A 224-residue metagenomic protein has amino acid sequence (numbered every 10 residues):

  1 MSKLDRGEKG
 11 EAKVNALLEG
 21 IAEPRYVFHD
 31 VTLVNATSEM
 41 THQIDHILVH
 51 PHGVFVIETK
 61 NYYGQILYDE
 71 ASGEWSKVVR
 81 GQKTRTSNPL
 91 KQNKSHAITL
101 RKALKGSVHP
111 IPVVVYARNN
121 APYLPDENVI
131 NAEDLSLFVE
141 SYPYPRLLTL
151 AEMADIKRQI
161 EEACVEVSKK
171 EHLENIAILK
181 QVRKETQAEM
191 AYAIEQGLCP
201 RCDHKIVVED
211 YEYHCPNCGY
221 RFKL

Functional and structural regions predicted by a protein language model:
M1-H42, V49-G53, R80-L224: Surface-exposed interaction regions that form or flank ligand-binding interfaces
L48-E74: Active-site beta-strand-loop-beta-strand hairpin of nuclease catalytic cores that positions key catalytic residues
